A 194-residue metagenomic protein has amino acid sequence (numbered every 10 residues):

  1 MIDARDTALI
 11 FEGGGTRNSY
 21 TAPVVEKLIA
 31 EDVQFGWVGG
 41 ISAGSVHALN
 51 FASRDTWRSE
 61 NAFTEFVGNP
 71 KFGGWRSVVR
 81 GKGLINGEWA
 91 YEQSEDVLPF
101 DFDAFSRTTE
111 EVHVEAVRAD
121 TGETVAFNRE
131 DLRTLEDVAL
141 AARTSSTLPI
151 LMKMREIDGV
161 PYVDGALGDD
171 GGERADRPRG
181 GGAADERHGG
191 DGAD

Functional and structural regions predicted by a protein language model:
M1-G39, L49-D194: Patatin-like phospholipase
G40, G44: Gly/Ala-rich beta-loop-alpha elbow adjacent to hydrolase catalytic centers
